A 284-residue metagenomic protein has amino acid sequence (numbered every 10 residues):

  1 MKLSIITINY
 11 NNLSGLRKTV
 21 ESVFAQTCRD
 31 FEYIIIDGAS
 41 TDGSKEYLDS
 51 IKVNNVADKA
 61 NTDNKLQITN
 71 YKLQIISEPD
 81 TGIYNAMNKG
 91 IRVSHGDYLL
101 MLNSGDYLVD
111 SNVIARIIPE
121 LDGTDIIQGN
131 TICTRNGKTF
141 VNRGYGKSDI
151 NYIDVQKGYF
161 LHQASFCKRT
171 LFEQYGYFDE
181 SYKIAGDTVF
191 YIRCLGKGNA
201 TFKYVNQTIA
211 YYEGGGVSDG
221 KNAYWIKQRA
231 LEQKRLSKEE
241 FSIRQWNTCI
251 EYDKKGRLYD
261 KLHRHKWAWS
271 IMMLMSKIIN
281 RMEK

Functional and structural regions predicted by a protein language model:
M1-A25: N-proximal low-complexity "stem/linker" segments adjacent to membrane-targeting elements
M1-S4, F24-I35, G43, K72-Q74: Short loop->beta transition adjacent to catalytic acidic/histidine clusters or analogous donor-positioning motifs
T19, I76-S94: Glycine-rich, basic loop-to-helix element that forms the pyrophosphate-binding segment of sugar-nucleotide handling
S22, R29, D37-Y47, N103 (+1 more regions): A conserved acidic beta->alpha catalytic loop
L99: Short aromatic/hydrophobic "clamp" motif used to bind/position activated sugar donors
Y107, S111-V141: Conserved donor NDP-sugar-binding/catalytic core segment of glycosyltransferases
G144-R229: Conserved nucleotide-sugar donor-binding catalytic segment
V189-F190, G196-K284: C-terminal subregions of glycosyltransferases and related glycan-biosynthesis enzymes
